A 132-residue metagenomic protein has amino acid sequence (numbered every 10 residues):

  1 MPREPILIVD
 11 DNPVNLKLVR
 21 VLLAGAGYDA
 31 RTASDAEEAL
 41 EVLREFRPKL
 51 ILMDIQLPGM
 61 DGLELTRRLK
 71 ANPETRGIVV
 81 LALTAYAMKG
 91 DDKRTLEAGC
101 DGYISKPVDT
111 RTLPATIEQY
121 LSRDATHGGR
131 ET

Functional and structural regions predicted by a protein language model:
L16, P58, R76, M88 (+1 more regions): The feature encodes the CheY-like receiver
K17-G25: Charged docking surfaces used in two-component/phosphorelay signaling
T32-L50: Acidic, metal-coordinating helix/loop segments flanking the phosphotransfer/catalytic sites of two-component signaling
R44-F46, R68-I78, A98: Conserved phosphotransfer cores of two-component systems
D54, T84: Active-site residues of response regulator receiver
L96, V108-I117: C-terminal output helix
